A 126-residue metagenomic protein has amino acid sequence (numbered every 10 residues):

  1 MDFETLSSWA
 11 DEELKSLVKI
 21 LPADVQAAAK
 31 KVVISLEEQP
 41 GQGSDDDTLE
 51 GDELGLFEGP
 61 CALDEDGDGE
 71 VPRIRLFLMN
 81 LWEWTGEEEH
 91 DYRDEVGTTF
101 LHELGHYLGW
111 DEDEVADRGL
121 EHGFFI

Functional and structural regions predicted by a protein language model:
M1-F3, L36-D45, N80-L81, G119 (+1 more regions): Generic detector of short, locally flexible boundary/turn motifs and exposed helical patches
M1-L21, A28: N-terminal small/polar-rich segments of proteins
E4-W9, S44-E50, E88: N-terminal start-of-chain detector that recognizes signal peptides and the immediate post-cleavage beginning
S7, D11, R93-G97, L101: Amphipathic, non-transmembrane alpha-helical scaffold segments
V18-R75: Auxiliary, metal-adjacent structural segments of Zn-dependent hydrolase domains
I20, D24, T99, E103-Y107: Short alpha-helical functional segments enriched in proximate histidine and acidic residues
D52-G97, Y107-I126: Active-site scaffold of zinc-dependent metalloenzymes
